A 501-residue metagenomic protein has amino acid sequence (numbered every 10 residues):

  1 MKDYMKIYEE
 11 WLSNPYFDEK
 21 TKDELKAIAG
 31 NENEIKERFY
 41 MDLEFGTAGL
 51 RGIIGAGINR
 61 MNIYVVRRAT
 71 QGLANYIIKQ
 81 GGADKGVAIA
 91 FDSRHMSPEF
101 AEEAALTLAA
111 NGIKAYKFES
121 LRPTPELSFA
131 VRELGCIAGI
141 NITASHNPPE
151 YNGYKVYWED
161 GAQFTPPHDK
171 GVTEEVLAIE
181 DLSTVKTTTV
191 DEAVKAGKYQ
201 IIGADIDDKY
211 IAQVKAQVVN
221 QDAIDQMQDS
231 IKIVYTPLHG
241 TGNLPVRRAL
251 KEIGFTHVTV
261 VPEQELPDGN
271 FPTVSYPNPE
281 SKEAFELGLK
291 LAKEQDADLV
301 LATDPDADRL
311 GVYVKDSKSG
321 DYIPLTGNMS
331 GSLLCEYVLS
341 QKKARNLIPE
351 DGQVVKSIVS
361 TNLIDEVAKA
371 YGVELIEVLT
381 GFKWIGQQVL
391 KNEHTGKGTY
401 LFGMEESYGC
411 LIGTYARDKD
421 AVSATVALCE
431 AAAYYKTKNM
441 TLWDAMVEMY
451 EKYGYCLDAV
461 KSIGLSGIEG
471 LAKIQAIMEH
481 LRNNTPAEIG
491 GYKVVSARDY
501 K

Functional and structural regions predicted by a protein language model:
D3-A104, A193-D229, T241: An N-terminal, well-structured beta->alpha segment
E34-F39, L43, N152-E286, L291-A292: Gly/Ser/Thr-enriched, mixed-charge loops and adjacent short helices that form phosphate/oxyanion-binding elements
F39-N59, A144-N147, I233, P237-A249 (+3 more regions): Conserved phosphate/anionic-ligand binding catalytic regions in large, soluble enzymes, centered on
A88-Y151, K251, T256-G311: N-terminal small/polar loop signature for handling phosphorylated ligands or for N-terminal nucleophile
F100-L108, Y151-W158, D308-N328, I364: Short Gly/Thr/Asp-enriched flexible loops that form oxyanion-binding sites at enzyme active sites
Y157-T187, G327-D351, K356-D365, A421 (+1 more regions): Glycine-rich phosphate-binding loop plus the immediately following alpha-helix
K293, A297-L299, D321-I323, Q341 (+1 more regions): Phosphate-binding and adjacent anionic-ligand microenvironments
